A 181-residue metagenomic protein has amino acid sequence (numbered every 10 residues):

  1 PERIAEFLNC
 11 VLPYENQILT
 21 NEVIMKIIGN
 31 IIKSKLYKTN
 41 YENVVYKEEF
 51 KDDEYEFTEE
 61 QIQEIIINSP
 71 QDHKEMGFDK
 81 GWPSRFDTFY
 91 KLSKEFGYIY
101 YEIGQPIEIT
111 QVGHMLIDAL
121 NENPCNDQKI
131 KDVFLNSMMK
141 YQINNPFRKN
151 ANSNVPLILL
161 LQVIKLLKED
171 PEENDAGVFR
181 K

Functional and structural regions predicted by a protein language model:
P1-K181: Donor-sugar nucleotide-binding helix/loop cap in glycosyltransferases
